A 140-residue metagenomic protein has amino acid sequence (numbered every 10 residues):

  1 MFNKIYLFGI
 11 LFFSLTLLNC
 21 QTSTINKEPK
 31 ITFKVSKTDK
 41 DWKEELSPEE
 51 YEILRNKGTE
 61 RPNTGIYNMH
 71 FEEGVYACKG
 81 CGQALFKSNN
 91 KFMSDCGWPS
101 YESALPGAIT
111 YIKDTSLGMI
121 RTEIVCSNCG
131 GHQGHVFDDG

Functional and structural regions predicted by a protein language model:
M1-F8: Bacterial N-terminal signal peptides that target proteins for export
L11-F12: Long amphipathic alpha-helical coiled-coil/heptad-repeat bundle
T16-N19: C-terminal motif of bacterial Sec signal peptides marking the signal peptidase cleavage site
Q21-I31: Bacterial Sec signal peptide processing site at the extreme N-terminus
T32-F33, S116: Short alpha-helix boundary/capping motifs
D39, K43-A77, Q83-G140: A short Gly-Trp-Pro
